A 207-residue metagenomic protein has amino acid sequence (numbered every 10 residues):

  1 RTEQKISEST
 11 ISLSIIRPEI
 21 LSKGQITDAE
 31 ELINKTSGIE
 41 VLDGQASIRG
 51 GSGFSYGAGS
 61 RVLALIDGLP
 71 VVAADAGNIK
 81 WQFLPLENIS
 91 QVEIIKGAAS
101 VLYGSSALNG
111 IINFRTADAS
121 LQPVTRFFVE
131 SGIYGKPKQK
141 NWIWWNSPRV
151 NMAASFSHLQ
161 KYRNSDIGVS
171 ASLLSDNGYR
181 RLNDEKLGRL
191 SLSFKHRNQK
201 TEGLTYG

Functional and structural regions predicted by a protein language model:
R1-I20: Short, acidic, small-residue-rich periplasmic hinge/interaction motif at the N-terminus of Gram-negative outer-membrane
L13, E30-L69, A73: Extracytoplasmic beta-strand/coil segments of soluble accessory domains associated with Gram-negative outer-membrane
L21, I33, V92-I94, I112-F114: Non-catalytic regulatory/gating segments with a bias toward low-complexity or hydrophobic composition
G24, D28, I79, A107-N109 (+2 more regions): Transmembrane beta-barrel architecture of outer-membrane proteins
Q45-S47, Q91, K96, I111 (+2 more regions): Membrane-embedded beta-strand positions in outer-membrane beta-barrel channels/transporters
L69-G97: Short acidic/polar hinge/loop motifs at secondary-structure boundaries that mediate gating or recognition
A99, T116-H158, A171, R180: Short strand-turn segments of transmembrane beta-barrel domains in outer membranes, especially the first one or two
W145-G207: Transmembrane beta-barrel wall of Gram-negative outer-membrane proteins
